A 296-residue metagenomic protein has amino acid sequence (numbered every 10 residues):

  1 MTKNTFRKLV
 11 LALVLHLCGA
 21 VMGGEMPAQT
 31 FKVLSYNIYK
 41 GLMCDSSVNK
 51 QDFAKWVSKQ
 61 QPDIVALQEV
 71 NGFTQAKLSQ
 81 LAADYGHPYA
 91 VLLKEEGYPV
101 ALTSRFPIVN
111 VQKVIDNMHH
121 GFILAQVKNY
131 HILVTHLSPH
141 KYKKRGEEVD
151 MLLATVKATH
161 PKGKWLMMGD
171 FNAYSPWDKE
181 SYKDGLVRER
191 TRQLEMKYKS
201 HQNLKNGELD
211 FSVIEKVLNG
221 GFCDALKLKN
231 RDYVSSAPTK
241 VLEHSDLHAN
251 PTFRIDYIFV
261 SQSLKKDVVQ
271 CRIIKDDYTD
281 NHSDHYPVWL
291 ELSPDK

Functional and structural regions predicted by a protein language model:
T2-R7, V21-L81, V100, D295-K296: N-terminal, active-site-proximal structural segment of metallo-dependent hydrolase catalytic domains
V10-A20: Bacterial N-terminal signal peptides
F31-I38, F53-Q75, I132, L152-Y182 (+6 more regions): Active-site beta-strand/loop signature of hydrolases that rely on acidic residues for catalysis
K40-M43, G72-A76, G121, H140-Y142 (+3 more regions): Active-site environment of divalent metal-dependent phosphoester hydrolases
K40-S47, A66-L67, Y142, P176 (+3 more regions): Short, solvent-exposed loop/turn elements at domain surfaces
L42, H136-K143, K199-Q202: Surface-exposed cleft-lining segments at the edges of enzyme active sites
L67-E147: Structured beta-strand-rich core segments of catalytic domains in phosphoester-bond hydrolases
K113, A158-T159, G163-K164, W177-K296: Metal-dependent phosphoester-hydrolase catalytic domains
